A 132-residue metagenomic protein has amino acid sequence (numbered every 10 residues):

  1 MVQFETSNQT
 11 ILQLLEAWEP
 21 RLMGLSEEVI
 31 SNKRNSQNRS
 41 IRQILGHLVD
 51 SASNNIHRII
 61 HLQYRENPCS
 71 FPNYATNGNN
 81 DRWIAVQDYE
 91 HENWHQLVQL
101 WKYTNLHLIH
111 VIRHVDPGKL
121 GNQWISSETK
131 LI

Functional and structural regions predicted by a protein language model:
M1-T10, N54-W101, S126: Short, helix-capping/interhelical loops that line the mouth of catalytic, cofactor-, or ligand-binding pockets
Q3, I11, L25-V29, S36 (+5 more regions): Generic alpha-helix detector with strongest preference for long hydrophobic helices that associate with membranes
L14, R21, N80-G121: Acidic/histidine-rich alpha-helical segments that form the ligand environment of transition-metal centers
E16, R42, G46, H57-I60 (+1 more regions): Internal, well-ordered alpha-helical scaffold/interface segments that support domain packing or protein-protein contacts
E16-R42, R65, C69-S70, I109-K130: Helix-loop segments that flank and shape redox-cofactor active sites
H47, S51: Histidine-centered divalent metal-coordination motifs
